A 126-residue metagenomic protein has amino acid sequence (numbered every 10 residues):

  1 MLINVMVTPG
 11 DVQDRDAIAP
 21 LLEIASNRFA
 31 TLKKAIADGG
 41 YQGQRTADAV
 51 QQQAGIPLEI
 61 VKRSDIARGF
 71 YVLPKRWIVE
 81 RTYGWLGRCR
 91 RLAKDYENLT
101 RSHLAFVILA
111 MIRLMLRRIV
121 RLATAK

Functional and structural regions predicted by a protein language model:
M1-R63, K126: Polybasic low-complexity intrinsically disordered regions
D48-A49, Q53-G55, G69-K126: Basic, amphipathic alpha-helical segments enriched in Lys/Arg and hydrophobic/aromatic residues
